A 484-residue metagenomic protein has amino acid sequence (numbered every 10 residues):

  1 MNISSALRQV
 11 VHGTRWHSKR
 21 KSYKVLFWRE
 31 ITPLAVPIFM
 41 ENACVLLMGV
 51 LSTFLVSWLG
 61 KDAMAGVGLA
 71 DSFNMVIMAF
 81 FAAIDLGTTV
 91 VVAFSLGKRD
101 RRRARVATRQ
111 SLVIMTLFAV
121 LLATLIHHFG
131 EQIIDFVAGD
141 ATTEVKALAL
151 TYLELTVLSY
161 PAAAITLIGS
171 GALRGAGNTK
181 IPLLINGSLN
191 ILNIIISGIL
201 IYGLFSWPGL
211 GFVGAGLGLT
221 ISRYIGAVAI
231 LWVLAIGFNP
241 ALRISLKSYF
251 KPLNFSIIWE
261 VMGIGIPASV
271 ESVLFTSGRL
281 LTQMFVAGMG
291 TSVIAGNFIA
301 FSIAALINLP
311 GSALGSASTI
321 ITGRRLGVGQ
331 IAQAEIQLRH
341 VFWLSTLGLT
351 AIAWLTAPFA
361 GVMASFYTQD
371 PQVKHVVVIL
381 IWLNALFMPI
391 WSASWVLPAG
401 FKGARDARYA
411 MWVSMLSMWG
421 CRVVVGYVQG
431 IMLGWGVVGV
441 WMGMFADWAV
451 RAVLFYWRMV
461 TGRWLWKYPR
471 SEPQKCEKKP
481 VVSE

Functional and structural regions predicted by a protein language model:
M1-A35, V92-S159, W207-I266, T322-F387 (+1 more regions): Short alpha-helical transmembrane segments in multi-pass integral membrane proteins
S22-F54, W58-L59, M75-G87, A119-A123 (+5 more regions): N-terminal transmembrane alpha-helices
P33-S52, L155, S222-G226, I230 (+3 more regions): Transmembrane helical elements of multi-pass membrane transporters/channels
I38, N42, T53-F54, D71 (+18 more regions): Transmembrane alpha-helix boundary and packing residues in multipass membrane permease domains and related
L46-A65, I134-T143, I199-L210, S269 (+5 more regions): Helix-terminus/linker motif at the lipid-water interface of multi-pass membrane proteins
K61-S72, A149, L153, G216 (+3 more regions): Small-residue hotspots at the loop-to-helix junctions and early N-terminal turns of transmembrane alpha-helices
M64-T124, A163-P182, I294-A360, W391-S414: Small-residue-rich hydrophobic transmembrane alpha-helices
D85, L155-R174, P182-N190, A215-L231 (+6 more regions): Short runs within selected transmembrane alpha-helices of multi-pass transporters and secretion channels
